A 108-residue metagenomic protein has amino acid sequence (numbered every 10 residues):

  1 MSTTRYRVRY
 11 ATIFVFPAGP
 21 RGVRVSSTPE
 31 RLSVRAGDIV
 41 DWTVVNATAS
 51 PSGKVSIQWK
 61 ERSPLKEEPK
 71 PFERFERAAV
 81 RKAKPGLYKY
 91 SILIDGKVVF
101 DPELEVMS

Functional and structural regions predicted by a protein language model:
M1-T3, M107-S108: Short, solvent-exposed mixed-charge patches
T3-I39: N-terminal edge beta-strand
Y10, I39, S52-S56, L87: Exposed beta-strand and adjacent loop surfaces of beta-rich binding modules that mediate intermolecular recognition
T28-V40, L65-F75, L87-S91: Feature for long, exposed domains in two main contexts
I39-A47: Short edge beta-strand/loop segments characteristic of extracellular beta-sandwich folds
A49-L65: Change to "...patches in solvent-exposed regions of secreted, membrane-anchored, or virion-exposed structural
P69-S108: Extracellular/periplasmic metallocenter environments
